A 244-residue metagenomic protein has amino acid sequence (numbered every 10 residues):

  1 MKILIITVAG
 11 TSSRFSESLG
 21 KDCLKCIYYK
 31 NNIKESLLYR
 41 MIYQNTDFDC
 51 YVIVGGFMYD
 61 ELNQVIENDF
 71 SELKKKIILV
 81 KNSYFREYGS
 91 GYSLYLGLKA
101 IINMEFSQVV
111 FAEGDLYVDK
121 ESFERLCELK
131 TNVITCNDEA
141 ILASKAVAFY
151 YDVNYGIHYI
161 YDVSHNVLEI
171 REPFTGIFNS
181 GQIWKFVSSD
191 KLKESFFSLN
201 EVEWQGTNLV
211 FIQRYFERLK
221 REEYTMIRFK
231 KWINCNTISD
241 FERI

Functional and structural regions predicted by a protein language model:
M1-L62: N-terminal glycine-rich phosphate-binding loop and ensuing alpha1 helix
I3, D49-V52, K76, Q108 (+1 more regions): Residues at the starts of beta-strands that form the adenosine-phosphate
L4, F174-I244: Conserved alpha/beta core of the MobA/IspD/sugar-nucleotide pyrophosphorylase nucleotidyltransferase superfamily
G10, D115, T237: Active-site glycine-centered loops adjacent to acidic/histidine catalytic or metal-binding residues that shape
R40, E61, Y95-L96, R125 (+1 more regions): Alpha-helical elements of Rossmann-like donor-binding domains used by nucleotide-donor carbohydrate transfer enzymes
F57-I78: Acidic donor-binding segment of Leloir-type glycosyltransferases
K74-V153: Conserved beta-loop-beta/alpha segment of the NTase-like Rossmann-fold superfamily that binds/positions NTPs
D119-E203: Conserved core of the sugar-phosphate nucleotidyltransferase
